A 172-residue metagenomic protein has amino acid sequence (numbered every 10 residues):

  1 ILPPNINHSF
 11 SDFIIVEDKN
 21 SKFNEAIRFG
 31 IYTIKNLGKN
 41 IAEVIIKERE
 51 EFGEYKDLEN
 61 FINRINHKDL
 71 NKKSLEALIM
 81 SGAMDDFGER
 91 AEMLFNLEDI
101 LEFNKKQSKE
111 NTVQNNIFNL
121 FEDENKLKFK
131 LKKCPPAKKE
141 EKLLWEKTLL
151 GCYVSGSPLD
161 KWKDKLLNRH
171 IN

Functional and structural regions predicted by a protein language model:
I1-N172: Noncatalytic, beta-rich nucleic-acid-contacting surfaces in large DNA/RNA-processing enzymes
